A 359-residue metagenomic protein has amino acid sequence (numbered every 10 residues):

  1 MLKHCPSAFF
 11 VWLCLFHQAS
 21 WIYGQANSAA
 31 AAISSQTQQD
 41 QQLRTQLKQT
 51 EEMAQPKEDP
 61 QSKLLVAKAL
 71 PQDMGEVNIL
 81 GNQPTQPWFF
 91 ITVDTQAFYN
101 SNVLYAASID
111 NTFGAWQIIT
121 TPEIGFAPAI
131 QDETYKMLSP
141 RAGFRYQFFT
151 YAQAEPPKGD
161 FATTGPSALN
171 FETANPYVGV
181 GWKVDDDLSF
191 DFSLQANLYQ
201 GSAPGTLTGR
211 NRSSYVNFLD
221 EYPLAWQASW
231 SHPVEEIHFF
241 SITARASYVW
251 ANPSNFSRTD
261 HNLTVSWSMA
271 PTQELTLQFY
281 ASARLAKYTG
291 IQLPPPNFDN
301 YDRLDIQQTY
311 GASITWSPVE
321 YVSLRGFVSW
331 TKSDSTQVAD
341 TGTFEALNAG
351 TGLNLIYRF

Functional and structural regions predicted by a protein language model:
W21-D94: N-terminal periplasmic/intermembrane-space "pro-region" immediately following the signal or transit peptide
T95-V103, P128, F144-A152, E172 (+9 more regions): Transmembrane beta-strands of outer-membrane beta-barrel pores
Q96-E123, A152-P166: Surface-exposed strand-loop-strand hairpins of Gram-negative outer-membrane beta-barrel proteins
N100-A106, Y135, F149-E155, S189 (+6 more regions): Outer-membrane beta-barrel proteins
I118-I124, E172-V178, Y222-A228, H261-V265 (+2 more regions): Hydrophobic, lipid-facing positions within transmembrane beta-strands of outer-membrane proteins
I124-I130, V178-V184, A228-H232, M269 (+4 more regions): Residue-level signature of outer-membrane beta-barrel architecture
Q131-P140, D185-F192, V234-I242, Q273-F279 (+2 more regions): Repeated loop/turn-to-beta-strand initiation elements of outer-membrane beta-barrel proteins
W316-S317, F327, T343-F359: Outer-membrane beta-barrel "beta-signal"
